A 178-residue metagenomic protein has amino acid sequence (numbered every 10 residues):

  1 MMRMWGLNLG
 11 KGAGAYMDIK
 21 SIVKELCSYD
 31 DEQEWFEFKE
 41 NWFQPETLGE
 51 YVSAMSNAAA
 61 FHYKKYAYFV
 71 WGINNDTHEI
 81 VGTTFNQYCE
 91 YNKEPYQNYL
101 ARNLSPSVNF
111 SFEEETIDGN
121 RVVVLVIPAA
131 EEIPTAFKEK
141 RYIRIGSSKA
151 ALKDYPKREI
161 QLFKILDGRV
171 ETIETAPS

Functional and structural regions predicted by a protein language model:
M1-S178: Conserved N-terminal catalytic/coupling substructures associated with nucleotide/phosphate chemistry
